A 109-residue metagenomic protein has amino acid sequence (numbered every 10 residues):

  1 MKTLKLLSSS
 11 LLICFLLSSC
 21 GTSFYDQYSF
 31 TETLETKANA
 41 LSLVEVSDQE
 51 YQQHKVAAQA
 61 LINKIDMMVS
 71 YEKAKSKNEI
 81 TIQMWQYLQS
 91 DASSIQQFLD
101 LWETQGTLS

Functional and structural regions predicted by a protein language model:
M1-L11: Bacterial N-terminal signal peptides that target proteins for export
I13-C14, E45: N-terminal non-cleavable signal-anchor helices
L16-S19: C-terminal motif of bacterial Sec signal peptides marking the signal peptidase cleavage site
G21-S23: Bacterial signal peptide processing site
Y25-E50, A57: Post-signal peptide N-terminal segment of mature Sec-exported envelope proteins
F30-T33, K37, A58-I65, Q89-A92 (+1 more regions): Generic structural concept
V46-Y87: Alpha-helical segments in soluble extracytoplasmic regions
Q83-S109: Surface-exposed, polar helix/loop patches in the mature regions of secreted/periplasmic/lumenal proteins that form
